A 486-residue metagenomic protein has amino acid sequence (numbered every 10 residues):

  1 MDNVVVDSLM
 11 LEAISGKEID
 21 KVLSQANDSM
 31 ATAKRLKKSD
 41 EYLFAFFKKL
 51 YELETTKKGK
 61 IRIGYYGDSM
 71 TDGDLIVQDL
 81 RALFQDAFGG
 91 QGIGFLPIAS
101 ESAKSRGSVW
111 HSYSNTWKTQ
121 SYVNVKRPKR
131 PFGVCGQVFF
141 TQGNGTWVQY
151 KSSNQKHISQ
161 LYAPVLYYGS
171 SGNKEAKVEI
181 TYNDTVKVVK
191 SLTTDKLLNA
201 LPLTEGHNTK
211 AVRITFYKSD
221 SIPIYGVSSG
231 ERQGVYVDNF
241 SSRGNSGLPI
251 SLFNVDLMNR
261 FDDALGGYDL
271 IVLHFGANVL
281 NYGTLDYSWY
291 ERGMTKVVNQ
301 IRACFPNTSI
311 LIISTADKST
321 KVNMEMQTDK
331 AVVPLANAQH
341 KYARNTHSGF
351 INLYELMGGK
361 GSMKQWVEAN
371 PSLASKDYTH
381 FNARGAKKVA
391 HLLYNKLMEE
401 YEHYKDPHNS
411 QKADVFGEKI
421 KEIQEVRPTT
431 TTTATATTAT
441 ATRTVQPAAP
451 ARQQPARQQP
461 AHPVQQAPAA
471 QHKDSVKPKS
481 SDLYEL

Functional and structural regions predicted by a protein language model:
M1, D7, R35, S39 (+5 more regions): Conserved catalytic region of serine esterases and O-acyltransferases that act on ester linkages in lipids
L9-Y65, Q120, G133-V134, G143: Membrane/wall-proximal cationic-aromatic binding patches
K49-E52, S153, N259-F261, Q300 (+1 more regions): A generic secondary-structure signal
G59-G67, D72, I76, G234-M326 (+3 more regions): Conserved, compact domain cores that house catalytic/ligand-binding motifs in diverse enzymes and effector modules
D72-V178, L192-R292, H380-F381: Conserved SGNH/GDSL esterase-like catalytic core that processes O-acyl groups on lipids and polysaccharides
D184-S191: Surface-exposed loop/edge segments in extracytoplasmic proteins
D256-L257, N281, D317-T430, Y484: Catalytic His-Asp segment of secreted/periplasmic serine-dependent ester chemistry enzymes
